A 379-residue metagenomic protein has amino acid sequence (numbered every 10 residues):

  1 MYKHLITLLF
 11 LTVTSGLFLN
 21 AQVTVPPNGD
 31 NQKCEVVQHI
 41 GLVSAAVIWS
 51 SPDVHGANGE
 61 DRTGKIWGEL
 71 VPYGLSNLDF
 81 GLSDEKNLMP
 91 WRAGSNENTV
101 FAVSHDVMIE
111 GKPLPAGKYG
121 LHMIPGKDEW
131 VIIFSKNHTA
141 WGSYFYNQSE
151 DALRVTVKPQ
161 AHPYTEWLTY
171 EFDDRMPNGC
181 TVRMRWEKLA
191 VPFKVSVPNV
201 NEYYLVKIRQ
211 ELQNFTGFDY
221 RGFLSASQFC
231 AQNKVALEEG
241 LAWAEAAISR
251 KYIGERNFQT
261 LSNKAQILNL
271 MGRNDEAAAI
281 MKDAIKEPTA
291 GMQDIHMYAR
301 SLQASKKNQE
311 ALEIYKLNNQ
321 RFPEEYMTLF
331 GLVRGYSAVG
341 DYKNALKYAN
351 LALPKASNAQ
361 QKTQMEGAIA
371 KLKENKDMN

Functional and structural regions predicted by a protein language model:
M1-L5: Positively charged n-region of N-terminal signal peptides that target proteins for export
T7-G16: Bacterial N-terminal signal peptides
L17-A21: Sec/Tat signal peptide C-region and signal peptidase I cleavage site
Q22-D30, M378: Cleaved targeting-peptide boundary
I48-A116, H122-G222: Extended, well-structured beta-strand/loop surface patches that form recognition or cofactor-anchoring regions within
I208-T216, I248, Y252, I285-K286 (+3 more regions): A conserved position within tetratricopeptide repeats
R221-P323, M327, R334: Alpha-helical adaptor scaffolds
S337-Q360: TPR/TPR-like (Sel1-like) alpha-helical repeat modules
